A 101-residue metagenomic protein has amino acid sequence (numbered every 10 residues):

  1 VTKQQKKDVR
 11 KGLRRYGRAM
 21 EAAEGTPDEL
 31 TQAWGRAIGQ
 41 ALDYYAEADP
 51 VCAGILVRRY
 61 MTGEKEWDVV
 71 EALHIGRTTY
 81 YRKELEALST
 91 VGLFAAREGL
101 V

Functional and structural regions predicted by a protein language model:
V1-E47, W67-D68, L93-V101: N-terminal interaction/assembly modules
Y16, Y60, Y80-Y81: Aromatic side chains
E29, P50-G54, T78: Short, solvent-exposed positions on alpha-helices
E47-E64: Short amphipathic alpha helix immediately N-terminal
V57-M61, H74, L85: Short amphipathic alpha-helical surface patches that mediate protein-protein
T62-T79: Helix-turn-helix DNA-binding module
Y80-F94, E98: DNA major-groove recognition helices of helix-turn-helix
